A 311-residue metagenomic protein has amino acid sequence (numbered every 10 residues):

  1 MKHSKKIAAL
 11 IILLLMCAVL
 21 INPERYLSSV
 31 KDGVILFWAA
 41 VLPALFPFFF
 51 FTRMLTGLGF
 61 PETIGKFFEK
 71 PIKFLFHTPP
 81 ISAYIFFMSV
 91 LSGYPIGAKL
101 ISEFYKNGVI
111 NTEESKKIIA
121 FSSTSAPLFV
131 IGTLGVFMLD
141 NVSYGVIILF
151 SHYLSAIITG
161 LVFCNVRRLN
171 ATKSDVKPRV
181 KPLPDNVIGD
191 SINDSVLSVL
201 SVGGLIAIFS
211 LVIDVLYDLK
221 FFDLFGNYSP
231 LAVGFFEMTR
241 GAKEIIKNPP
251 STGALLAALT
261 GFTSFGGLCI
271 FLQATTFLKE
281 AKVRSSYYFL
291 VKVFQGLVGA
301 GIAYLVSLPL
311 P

Functional and structural regions predicted by a protein language model:
M1, R168-N193: Intrinsically disordered, low-complexity non-transmembrane regions of multi-pass membrane transporters
I7-Y26, F49-G59, C164-V166, S210-F222 (+1 more regions): Structural signal for alpha-helical transmembrane segments and their membrane-water exit/capping regions in multi-pass
A8-I12, G33-G57, V187-V215: Core transmembrane alpha-helical segments of multi-pass membrane transporters/permeases
I11-A18, F289-S307: Final/C-terminal transmembrane alpha-helix of multipass membrane proteins
A39, A44, F48, T52 (+13 more regions): Alpha-helical transmembrane segments in multi-pass membrane proteins
L75-L139, A232-P249, L255-L278: Alpha-helical membrane segments and immediately flanking helix-loop junctions that form or couple to the substrate/ion
F104, V109-N165, F277-G301: Membrane-core helix-loop-helix motifs of multi-pass transport proteins
I188, I192-T263: Transmembrane helical segments that form the transport core of multi-pass membrane transport proteins
